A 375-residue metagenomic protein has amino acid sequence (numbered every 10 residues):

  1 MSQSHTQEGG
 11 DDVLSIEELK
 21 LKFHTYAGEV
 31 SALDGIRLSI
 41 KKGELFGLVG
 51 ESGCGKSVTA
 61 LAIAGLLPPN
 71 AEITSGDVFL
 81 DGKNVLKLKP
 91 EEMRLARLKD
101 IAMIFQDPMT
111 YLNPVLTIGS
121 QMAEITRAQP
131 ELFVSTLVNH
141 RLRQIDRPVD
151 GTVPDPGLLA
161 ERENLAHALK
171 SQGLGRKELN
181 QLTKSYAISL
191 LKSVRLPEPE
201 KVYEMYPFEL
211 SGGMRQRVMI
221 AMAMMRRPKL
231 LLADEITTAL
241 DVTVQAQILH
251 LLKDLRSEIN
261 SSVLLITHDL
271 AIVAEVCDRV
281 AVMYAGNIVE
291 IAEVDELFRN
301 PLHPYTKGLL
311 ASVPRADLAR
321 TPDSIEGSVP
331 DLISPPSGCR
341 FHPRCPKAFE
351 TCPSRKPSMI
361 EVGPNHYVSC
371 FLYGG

Functional and structural regions predicted by a protein language model:
G9-V13, K22-G35, L66-E72, K89-E92 (+4 more regions): A short, flexible loop at the N-terminus of ABC-type nucleotide-binding domains that lies
D11-D12, I291-G375: Short catalytic/signature loops enriched in Gly
V49-G50: The feature captures the beta-strand-to-loop junction immediately N-terminal to the Walker
I73-N84, V138-N139, I188: Conserved ABC transporter NBD signature motif
V85-A102, S120, A128, N180 (+2 more regions): ABC ATPase NBD coupling module
G119, P228-R320: P-loop NTP-binding/switch modules centered on Walker-like glycine-rich loops
Y206-L210: Conserved ABC ATPase signature
